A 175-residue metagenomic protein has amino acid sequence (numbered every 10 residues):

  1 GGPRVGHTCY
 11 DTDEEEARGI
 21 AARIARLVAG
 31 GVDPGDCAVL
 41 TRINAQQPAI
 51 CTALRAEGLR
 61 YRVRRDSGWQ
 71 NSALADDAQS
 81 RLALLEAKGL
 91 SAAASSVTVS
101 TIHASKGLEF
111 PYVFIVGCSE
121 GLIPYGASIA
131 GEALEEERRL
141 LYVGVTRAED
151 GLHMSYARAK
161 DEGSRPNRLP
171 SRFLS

Functional and structural regions predicted by a protein language model:
G1-Y61, D66-G68, L82: Helicase P-loop NTPase motor core
D33, Q47-L59, R64, Q70-S175: Conserved helicase C-terminal RecA-like lobe
